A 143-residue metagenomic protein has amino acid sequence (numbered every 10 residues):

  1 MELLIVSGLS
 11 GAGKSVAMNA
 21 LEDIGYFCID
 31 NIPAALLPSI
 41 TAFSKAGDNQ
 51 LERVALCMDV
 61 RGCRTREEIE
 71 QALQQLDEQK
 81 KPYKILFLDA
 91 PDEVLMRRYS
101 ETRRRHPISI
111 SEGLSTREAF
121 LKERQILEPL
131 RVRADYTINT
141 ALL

Functional and structural regions predicted by a protein language model:
V6: Hydrophobic anchor at the beta1->P-loop junction of P-loop NTPases
S10: The conserved Walker
G13: Conserved glycine(s) of the Walker
A17-M18: Post-Walker A alpha-helix
I24-Q74: Conserved nucleotide-sensing/catalytic segment adjacent to the nucleotide-binding pocket in NTP-handling enzymes
L51-R53, Q79-K84, V132-D135: Short glycine-/polar-rich loops that comprise or flank the Walker A/P-loop and associated switch/sensor motifs
K81-R103, I138-A141: Conserved phosphate-donor/acceptor-positioning beta-strand/loop module used by diverse small-molecule
I108-L143: Small-molecule kinase domains that catalyze NTP-dependent phosphoryl transfer to phosphate-bearing small molecules
